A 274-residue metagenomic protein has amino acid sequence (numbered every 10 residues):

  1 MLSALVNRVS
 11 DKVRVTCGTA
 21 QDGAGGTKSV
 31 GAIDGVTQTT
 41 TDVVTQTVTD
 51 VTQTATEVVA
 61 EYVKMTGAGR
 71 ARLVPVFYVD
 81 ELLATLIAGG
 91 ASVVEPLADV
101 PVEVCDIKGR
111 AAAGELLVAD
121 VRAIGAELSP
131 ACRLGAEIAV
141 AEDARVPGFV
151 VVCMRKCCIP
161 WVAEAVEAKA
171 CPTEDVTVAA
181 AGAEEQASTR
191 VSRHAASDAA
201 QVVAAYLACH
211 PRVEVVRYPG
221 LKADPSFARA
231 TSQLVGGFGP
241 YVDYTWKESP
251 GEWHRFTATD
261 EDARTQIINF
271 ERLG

Functional and structural regions predicted by a protein language model:
L2-Q21, A32, T39, T56-P211 (+3 more regions): Conserved PLP-enzyme active-site core in the AAT-like
T16, Q201, A205-G274: Conserved C-terminal alpha-helix-loop-beta "cap" of PLP-dependent enzymes that closes/shapes the active-site mouth
G26: N-terminal binding-site loop/beta-alpha segment at the start of enzyme catalytic domains that lines or forms
V36-T56: Long, intrinsically disordered low-complexity tandem-repeat segments
